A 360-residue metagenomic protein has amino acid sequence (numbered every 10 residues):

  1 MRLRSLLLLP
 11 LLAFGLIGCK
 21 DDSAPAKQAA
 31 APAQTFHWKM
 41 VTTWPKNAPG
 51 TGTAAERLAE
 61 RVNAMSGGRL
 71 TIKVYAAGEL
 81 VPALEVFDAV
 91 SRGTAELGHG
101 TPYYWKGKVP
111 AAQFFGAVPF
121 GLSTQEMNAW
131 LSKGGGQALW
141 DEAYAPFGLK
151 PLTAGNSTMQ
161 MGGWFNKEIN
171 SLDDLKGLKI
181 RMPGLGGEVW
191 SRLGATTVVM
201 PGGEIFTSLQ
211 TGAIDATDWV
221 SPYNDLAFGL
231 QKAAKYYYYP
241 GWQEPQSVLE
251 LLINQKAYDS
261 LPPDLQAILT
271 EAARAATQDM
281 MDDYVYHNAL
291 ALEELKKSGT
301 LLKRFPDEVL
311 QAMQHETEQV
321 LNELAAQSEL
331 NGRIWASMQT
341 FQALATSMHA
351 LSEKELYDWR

Functional and structural regions predicted by a protein language model:
M1-L7: Bacterial N-terminal signal peptides that target proteins for export
L8-G15: Bacterial N-terminal signal peptides
C19-M127, Q137, E142-R360: N-terminal secretory/targeting leader peptides
